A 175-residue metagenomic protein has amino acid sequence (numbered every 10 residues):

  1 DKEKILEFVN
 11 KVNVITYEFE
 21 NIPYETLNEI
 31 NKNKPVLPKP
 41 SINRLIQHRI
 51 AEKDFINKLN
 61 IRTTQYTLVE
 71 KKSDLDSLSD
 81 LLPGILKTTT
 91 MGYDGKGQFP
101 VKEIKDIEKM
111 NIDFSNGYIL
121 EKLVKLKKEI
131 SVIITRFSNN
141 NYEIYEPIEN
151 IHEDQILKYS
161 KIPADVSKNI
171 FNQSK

Functional and structural regions predicted by a protein language model:
D1-D74, M91-G92: Conserved N-proximal alpha/beta basic substrate-recognition cap immediately N-terminal to, or forming the N-lobe
L45-K175: Active-site nucleotide/adenylate-binding loops and adjacent lid/helix of ATP-dependent enzymes
